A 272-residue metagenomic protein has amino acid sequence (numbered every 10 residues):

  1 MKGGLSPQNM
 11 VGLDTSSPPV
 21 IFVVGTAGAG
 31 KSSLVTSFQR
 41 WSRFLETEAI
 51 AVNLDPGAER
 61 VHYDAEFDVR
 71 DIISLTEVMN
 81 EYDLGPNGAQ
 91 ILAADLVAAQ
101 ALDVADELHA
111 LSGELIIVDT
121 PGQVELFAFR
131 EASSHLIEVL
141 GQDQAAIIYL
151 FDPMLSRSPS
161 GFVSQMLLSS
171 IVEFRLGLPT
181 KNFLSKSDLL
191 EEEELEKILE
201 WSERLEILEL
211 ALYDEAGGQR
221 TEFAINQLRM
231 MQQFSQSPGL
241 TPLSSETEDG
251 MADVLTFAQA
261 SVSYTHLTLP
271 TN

Functional and structural regions predicted by a protein language model:
M1-V20, E192-E194, L199-S202, L208-E209 (+2 more regions): Intrinsic disorder/low-complexity signal
G3-V24, S33-T36, R40-I117, Q123-F127 (+2 more regions): Nucleotide-state-sensitive switch-loop elements of NTP-binding domains
V23-V24, N53, I117-T120, I147-M154 (+2 more regions): Conserved beta-strand segments of the P-loop GTPase G domain that flank and frequently precede/overlap
A27: The conserved Walker
G30: Conserved glycine(s) of the Walker
E125-N226, M231-Q232: Conserved catalytic-core segment of NTP-binding enzymes
T247-A258: Conserved GTPase G-domain signal focused on the G5
T265-T271: Conserved small/polar residues in nucleotide/adenosyl-binding loops
